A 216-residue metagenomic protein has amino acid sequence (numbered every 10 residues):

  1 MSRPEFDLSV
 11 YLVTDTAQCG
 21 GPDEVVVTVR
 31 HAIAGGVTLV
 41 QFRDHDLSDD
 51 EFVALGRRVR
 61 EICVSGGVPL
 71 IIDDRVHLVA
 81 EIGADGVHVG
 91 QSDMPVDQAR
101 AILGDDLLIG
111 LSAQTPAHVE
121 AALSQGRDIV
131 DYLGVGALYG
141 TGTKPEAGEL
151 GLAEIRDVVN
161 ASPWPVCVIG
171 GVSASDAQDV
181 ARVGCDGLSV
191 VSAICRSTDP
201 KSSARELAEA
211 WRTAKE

Functional and structural regions predicted by a protein language model:
M1-M94, A101-D131, A147-A153, D157 (+4 more regions): Conserved N-terminal beta1-alpha1 strand-loop-helix module at the mouth
A17, L138-T141: A short, flexible beta-alpha/helix-coil linker loop
D131-L138: Non-cysteine beta-strand/loop elements that form the S-adenosyl-L-methionine
L138, G171-V172: Short, loop-centered acidic/histidine patches that primarily coordinate divalent metals
G140-T143, E149: Active-site proximal helix/loop that lines the substrate pocket of Rossmann-like NAD(P)-dependent oxidoreductase domains
